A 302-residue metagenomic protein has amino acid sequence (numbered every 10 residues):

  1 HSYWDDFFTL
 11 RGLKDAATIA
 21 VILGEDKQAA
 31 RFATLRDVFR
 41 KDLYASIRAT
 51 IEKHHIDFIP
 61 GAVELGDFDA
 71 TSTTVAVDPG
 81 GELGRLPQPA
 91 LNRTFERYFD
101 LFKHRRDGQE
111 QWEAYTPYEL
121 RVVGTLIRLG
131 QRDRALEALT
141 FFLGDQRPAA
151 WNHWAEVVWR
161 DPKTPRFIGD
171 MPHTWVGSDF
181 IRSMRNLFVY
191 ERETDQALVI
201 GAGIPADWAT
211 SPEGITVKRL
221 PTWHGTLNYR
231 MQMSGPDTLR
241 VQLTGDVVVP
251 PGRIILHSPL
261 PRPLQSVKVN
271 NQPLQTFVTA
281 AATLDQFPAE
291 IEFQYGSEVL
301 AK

Functional and structural regions predicted by a protein language model:
Y3-F7, R11-T18, D26, A30 (+2 more regions): Active-site core of glycosidic bond-cleaving carbohydrate-active enzymes
I47: Intrinsically disordered, low-complexity mixed-charge segments
D133-K302: Non-catalytic C-terminal accessory modules of carbohydrate-active enzymes
